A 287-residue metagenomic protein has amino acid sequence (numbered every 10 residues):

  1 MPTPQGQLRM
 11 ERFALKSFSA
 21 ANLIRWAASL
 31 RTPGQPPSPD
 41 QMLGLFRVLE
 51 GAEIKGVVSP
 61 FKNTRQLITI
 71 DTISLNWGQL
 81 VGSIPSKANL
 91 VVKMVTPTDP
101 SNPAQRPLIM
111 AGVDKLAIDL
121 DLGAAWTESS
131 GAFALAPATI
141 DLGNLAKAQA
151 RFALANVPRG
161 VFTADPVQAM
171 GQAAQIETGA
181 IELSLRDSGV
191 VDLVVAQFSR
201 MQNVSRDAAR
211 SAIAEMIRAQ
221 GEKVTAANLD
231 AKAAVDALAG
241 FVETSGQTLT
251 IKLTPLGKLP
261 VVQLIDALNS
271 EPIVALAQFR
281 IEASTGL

Functional and structural regions predicted by a protein language model:
M1-L287: Glycine-rich, small/hydroxylated-residue low-complexity segments
